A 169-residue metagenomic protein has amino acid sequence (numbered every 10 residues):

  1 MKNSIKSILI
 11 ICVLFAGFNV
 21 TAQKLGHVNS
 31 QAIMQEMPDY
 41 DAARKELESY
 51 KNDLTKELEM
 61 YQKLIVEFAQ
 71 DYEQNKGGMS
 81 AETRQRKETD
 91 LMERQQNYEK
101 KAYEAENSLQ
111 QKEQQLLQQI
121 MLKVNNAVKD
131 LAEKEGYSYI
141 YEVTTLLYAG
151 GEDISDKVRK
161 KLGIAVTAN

Functional and structural regions predicted by a protein language model:
M1-I8: Bacterial N-terminal signal peptides that target proteins for export
I8-G17: Bacterial N-terminal signal peptides
F18-A22: Sec/Tat signal peptide C-region and signal peptidase I cleavage site
Q23-N169: Amphipathic, charged alpha-helical segments and their helix-to-coil junctions in extracytoplasmic/peripheral assemblies
